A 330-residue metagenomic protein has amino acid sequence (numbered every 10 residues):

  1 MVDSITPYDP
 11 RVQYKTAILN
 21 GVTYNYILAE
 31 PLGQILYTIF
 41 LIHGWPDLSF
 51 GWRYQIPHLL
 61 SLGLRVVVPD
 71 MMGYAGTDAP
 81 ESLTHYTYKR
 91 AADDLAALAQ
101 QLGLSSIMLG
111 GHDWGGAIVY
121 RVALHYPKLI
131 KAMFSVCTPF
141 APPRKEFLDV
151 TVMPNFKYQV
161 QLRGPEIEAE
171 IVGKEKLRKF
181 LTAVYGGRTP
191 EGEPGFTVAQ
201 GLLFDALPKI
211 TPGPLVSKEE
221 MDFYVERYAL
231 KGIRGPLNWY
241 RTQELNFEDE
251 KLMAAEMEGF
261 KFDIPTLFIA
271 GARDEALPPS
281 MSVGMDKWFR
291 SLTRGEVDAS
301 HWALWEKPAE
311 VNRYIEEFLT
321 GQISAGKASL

Functional and structural regions predicted by a protein language model:
V2-T16, G21-Y26, P31-T38, Y74-G110 (+1 more regions): Flexible "cap/lid" subdomain of the alpha/beta-hydrolase fold that forms the substrate-access gate
Y14-T16, V66-V68, R294-E296: Conserved beta-strand scaffold positions in the cores of enzyme catalytic domains, especially in NTP/NDP-utilizing
V22, I27-D78: Conserved HGGG/HGGXW glycine-rich cap/lid loop of the alpha/beta-hydrolase fold
G44, T87, D113, E306-K307: Active-site helix-initiating loop/hinge in glycosyltransferases
W45, S49-W52, W114, W239 (+2 more regions): Signature tryptophan residues that serve as conserved aromatic anchors
Q55, V122, Y314-F318: Hydrophobic residues on the short alpha-helix immediately C-terminal to a glycine-rich phosphate/catalytic loop
L292-L330: Catalytic active-site module of serine/aspartate enzymes centered on a nucleophile-bearing elbow/loop
